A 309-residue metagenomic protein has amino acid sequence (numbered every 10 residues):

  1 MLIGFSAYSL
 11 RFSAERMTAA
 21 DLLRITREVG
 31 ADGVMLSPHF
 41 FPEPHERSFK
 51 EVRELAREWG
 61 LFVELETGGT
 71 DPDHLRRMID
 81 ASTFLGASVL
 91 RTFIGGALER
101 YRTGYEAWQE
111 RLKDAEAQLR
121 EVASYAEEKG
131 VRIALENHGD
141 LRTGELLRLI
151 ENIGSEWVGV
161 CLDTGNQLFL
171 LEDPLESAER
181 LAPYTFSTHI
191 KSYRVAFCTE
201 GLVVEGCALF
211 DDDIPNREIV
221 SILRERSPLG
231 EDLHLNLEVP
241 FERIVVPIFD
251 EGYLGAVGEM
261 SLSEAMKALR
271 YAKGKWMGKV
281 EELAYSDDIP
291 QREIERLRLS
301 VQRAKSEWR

Functional and structural regions predicted by a protein language model:
L2-G4, R16-R24, T143-W157, L168-R309: Histidine-acidic metal/acid-base catalytic patches
I3-Y8, V34-L36, L61-T67, L90-T92 (+4 more regions): Hydrophobic faces of well-ordered beta-strands that scaffold small-molecule active sites in alpha/beta enzyme cores
F5, T26, A56, S82 (+7 more regions): Conserved, mostly hydrophobic/aromatic
S6-L10, S37-F41, E66-T70, G95-A97 (+4 more regions): Active-site beta-loop-alpha junctions enriched in small/polar residues
A14-D21, E43-R47, E51, T70 (+4 more regions): Alpha-helix N-cap and loop-to-helix initiation/capping positions
T18-P42, L85-V89: Catalytic domains of carbohydrate-active enzymes, especially glycoside hydrolases
L23, L55-G159, F169: Active-site acidic/histidine proton-transfer and metal-coordination neighborhood in alpha/beta enzyme cores
D32-A56, E99: Glycine-rich, proline-tolerant flexible connector loops at the mouths of alpha/beta enzymes
